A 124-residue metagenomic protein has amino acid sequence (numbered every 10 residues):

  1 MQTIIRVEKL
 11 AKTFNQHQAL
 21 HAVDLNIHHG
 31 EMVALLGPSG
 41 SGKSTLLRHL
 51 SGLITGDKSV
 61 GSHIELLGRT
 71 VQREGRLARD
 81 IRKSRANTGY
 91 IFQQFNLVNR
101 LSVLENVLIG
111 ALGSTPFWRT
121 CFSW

Functional and structural regions predicted by a protein language model:
I5, L20-A22: Conserved structural motif at the start of ABC-family nucleotide-binding domains
H17-Q18, R82: Short coil-to-beta microelement around the adenine-binding A-loop and adjacent beta1/P-loop entry of ABC ATPase
L36-P38: The feature captures the beta-strand-to-loop junction immediately N-terminal to the Walker
S51: Helix-to-loop junction immediately C-terminal to a conserved catalytic motif
S59-R73, T120: Conserved ABC transporter NBD signature motif
V71-G89, F122-W124: ABC ATPase NBD coupling module
L101-F117: Short coil-to-helix segment of the ABC ATPase nucleotide-binding domain corresponding to the Q-loop/switch region
